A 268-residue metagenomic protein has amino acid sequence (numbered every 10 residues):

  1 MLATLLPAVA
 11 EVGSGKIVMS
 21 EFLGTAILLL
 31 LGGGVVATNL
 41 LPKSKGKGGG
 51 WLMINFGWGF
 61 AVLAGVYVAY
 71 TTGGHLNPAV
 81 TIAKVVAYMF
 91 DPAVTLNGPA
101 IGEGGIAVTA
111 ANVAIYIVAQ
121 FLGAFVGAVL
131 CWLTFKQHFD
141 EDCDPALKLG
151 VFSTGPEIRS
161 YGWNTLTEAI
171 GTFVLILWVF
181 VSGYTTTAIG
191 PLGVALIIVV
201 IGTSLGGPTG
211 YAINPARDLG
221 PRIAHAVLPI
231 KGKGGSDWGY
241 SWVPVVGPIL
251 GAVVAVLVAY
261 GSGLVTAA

Functional and structural regions predicted by a protein language model:
M1-A268: Membrane-interface helix-loop junctions and terminal tails of multi-pass membrane proteins
